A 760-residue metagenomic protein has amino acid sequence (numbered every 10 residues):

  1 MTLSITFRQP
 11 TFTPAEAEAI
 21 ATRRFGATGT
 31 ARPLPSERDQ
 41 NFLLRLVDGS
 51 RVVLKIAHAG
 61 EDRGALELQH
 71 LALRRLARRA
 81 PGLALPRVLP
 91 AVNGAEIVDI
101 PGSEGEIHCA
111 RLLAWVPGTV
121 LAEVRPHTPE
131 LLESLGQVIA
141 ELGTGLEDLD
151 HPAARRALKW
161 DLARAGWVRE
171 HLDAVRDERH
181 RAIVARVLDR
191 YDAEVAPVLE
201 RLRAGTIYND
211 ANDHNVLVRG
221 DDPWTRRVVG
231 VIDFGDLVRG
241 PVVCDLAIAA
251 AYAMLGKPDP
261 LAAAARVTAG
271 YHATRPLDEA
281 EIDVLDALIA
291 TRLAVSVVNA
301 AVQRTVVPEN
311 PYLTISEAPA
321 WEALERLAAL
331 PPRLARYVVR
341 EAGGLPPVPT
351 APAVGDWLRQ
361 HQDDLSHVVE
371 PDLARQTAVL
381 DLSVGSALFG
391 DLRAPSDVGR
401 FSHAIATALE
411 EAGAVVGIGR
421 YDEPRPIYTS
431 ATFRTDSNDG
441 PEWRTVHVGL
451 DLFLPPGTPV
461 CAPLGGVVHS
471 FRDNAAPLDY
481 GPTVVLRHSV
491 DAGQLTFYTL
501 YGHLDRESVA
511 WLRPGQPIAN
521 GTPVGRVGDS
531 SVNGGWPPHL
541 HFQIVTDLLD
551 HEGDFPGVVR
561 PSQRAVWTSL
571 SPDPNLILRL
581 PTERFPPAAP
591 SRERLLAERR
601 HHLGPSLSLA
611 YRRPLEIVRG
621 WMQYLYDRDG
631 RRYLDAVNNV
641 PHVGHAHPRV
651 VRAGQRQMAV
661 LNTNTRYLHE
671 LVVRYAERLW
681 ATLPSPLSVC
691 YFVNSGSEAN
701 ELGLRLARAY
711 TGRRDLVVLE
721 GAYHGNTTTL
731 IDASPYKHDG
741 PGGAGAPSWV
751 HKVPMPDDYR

Functional and structural regions predicted by a protein language model:
I56-I107, V124, P129-E133: A conserved alpha-helical element in kinase catalytic cores
V92, E123-R181, L202-A204, L288 (+2 more regions): A cross-family kinase active-site recognition segment
D173-A174, S296-P349: ATP/Mg2+ or Mg2+-diphosphate-binding catalytic cores that bind nucleotide phosphates or diphosphates via glycine-rich
V242-P276, A290-P308: Active-site activation/catalytic loop segments of kinase-like enzymes and analogous catalytic loops in related
D363-L388, A510-P523, D529-V532, W536-P587: Acidic, glycine-rich catalytic/binding loops that coordinate metals and/or anionic ligands
A462-S508: Zn2+-dependent peptidoglycan hydrolase active-site motif and core
R632-R713: Glycine-rich loop-to-alpha-helix module at the N-terminal edge of alpha/beta enzyme cores
E677-R760: PLP-dependent aspartate aminotransferase-fold enzymes
